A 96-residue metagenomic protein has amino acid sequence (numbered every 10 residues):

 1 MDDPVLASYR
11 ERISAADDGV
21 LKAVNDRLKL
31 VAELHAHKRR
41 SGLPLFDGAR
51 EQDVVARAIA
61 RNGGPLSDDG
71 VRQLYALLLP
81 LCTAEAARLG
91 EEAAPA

Functional and structural regions predicted by a protein language model:
M1-A96: Domain-level signature for soluble enzymes in the chorismate/prephenate branch of the shikimate pathway
